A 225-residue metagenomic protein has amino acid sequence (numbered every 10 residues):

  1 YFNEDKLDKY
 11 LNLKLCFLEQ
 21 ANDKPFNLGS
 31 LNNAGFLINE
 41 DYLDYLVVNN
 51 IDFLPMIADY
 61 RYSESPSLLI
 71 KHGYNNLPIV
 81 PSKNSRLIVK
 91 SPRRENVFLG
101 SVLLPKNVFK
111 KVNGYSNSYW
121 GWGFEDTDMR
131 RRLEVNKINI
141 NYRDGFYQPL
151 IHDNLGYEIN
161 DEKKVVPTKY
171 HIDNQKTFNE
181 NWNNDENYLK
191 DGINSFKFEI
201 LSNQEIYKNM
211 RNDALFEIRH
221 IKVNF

Functional and structural regions predicted by a protein language model:
E4-L43: Active-site-proximal specificity loops/subdomain of glycosyltransferases
N32-N33, L37, I57-L68, K110 (+1 more regions): Short alpha-helix within the catalytic core of nucleotide-sugar-dependent glycosyltransferases
Y42-M56: Short beta-strand-to-loop acidic/aromatic patch adjacent to the donor-nucleotide binding site
P55-L87: Conserved donor-nucleotide/metal-binding helix-loop-beta segment in metal-dependent transferases, i.e., the alpha-helix
N75-L104, K111: A recurrent flexible, glycine/aromatic-enriched loop bordering the glycosyltransferase active site that acts as
L104, G114-Y119: Conserved nucleotide-sugar donor-binding catalytic segment
S118-G121, E125-F225: C-terminal catalytic/acceptor-binding lobe
